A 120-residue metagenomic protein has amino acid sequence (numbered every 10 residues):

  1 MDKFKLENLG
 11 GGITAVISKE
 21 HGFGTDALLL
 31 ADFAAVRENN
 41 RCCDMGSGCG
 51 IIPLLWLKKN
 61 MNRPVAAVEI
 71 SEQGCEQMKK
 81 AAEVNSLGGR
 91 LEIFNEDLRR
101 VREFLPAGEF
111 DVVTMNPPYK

Functional and structural regions predicted by a protein language model:
M1-R37: Class I SAM-dependent transferase core
D32-K120: Conserved SAM/SAH cofactor-binding pocket of Class I
